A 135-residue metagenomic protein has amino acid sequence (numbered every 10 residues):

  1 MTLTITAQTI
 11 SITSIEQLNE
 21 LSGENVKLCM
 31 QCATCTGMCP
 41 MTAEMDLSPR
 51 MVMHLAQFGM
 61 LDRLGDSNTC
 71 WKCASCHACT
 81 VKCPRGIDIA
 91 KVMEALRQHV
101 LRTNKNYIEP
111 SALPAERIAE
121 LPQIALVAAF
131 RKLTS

Functional and structural regions predicted by a protein language model:
T4-L21, E44-C70, C76, I89-L121: Ferredoxin-type iron-sulfur electron-transfer modules in oxidoreductases and energy-metabolism complexes
T9, C39, A78, F130-S135: Short histidine
N25-T42, S67-I87: Cysteine-centered iron-sulfur cluster-binding motifs in ferredoxin-type domains/subunits of redox enzymes
V81-R97, A128-S135: A broadly tuned preference for mixed-charge, low-complexity surface segments
L113-S135: Acidic/histidine-enriched, glycine/proline-rich intrinsically disordered or flexible terminal extensions
